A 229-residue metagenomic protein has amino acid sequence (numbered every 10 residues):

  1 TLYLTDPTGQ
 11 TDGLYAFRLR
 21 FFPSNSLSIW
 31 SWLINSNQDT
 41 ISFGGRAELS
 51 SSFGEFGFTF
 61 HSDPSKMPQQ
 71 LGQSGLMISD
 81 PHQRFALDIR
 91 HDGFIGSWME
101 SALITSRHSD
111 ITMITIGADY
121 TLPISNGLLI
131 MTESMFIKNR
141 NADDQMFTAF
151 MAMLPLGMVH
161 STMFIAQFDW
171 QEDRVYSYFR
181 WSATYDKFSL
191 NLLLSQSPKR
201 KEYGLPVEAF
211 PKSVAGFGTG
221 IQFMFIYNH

Functional and structural regions predicted by a protein language model:
T1, S74-L76, R180-S182, V207-K212: Flexible, surface-exposed loop regions and adjacent strand-edge segments of Gram-negative outer-membrane beta-barrel
L4-D143: Signature for the C-terminal beta-barrel architecture of outer-membrane proteins
F21-P23, E48-S51, I89-G93, Y120-L122 (+5 more regions): Residue-level signature of outer-membrane beta-barrel architecture
F58-S65, Q69-S74, E133-T184: Outer membrane beta-barrel transmembrane domains
Q70, I111, L193, E202-P206: Outer-membrane beta-barrel and related beta-rich outer-membrane complex signature in Gram-negative bacteria
S106, I165-Q171, P211-S213: Short, contiguous acidic/charged loop-to-helix segments that flank catalytic cores in large enzymes
E133, I137-D143, L194-Q196, K201-E202 (+1 more regions): Beta-stranded membrane pore/translocator domains
A183, F188-Q196, S213-H229: Outer-membrane beta-barrel "beta-signal"
